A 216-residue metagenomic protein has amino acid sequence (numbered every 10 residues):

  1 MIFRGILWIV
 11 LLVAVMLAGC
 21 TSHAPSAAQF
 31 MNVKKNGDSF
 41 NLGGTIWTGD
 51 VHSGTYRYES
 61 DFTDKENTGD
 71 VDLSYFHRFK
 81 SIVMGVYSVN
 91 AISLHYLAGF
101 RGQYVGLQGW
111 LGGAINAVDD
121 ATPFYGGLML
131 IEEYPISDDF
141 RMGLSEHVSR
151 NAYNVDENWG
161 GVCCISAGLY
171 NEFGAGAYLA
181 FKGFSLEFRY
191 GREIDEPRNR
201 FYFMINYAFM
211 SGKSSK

Functional and structural regions predicted by a protein language model:
M1-C20: Sec-dependent bacterial lipoprotein signal peptides
C20-V89, K216: Short glycine/proline- and aromatic-enriched beta-strand/turn motifs that initiate or cap beta-hairpins
N36-G37, R78-V83, G99-G106, F181-S185: Short, solvent-exposed coil/turn segments at beta-strand boundaries
S74, H95-L97: A short, solvent-exposed beta-strand micro-motif common in secreted/extracellular proteins
A91-S93: Short coil/turn segments at the loop-to-beta-strand junctions that recur within blades of beta-propeller repeat folds
L97-G99, D120: Short, conserved acidic/polar surface loops in the N-terminal third of protein domains
Y104, G113-K216: Outer-membrane beta-barrel transmembrane domain signature
Q108-W110: Long amphipathic alpha-helical segments with strong coiled-coil/leucine-zipper propensity
